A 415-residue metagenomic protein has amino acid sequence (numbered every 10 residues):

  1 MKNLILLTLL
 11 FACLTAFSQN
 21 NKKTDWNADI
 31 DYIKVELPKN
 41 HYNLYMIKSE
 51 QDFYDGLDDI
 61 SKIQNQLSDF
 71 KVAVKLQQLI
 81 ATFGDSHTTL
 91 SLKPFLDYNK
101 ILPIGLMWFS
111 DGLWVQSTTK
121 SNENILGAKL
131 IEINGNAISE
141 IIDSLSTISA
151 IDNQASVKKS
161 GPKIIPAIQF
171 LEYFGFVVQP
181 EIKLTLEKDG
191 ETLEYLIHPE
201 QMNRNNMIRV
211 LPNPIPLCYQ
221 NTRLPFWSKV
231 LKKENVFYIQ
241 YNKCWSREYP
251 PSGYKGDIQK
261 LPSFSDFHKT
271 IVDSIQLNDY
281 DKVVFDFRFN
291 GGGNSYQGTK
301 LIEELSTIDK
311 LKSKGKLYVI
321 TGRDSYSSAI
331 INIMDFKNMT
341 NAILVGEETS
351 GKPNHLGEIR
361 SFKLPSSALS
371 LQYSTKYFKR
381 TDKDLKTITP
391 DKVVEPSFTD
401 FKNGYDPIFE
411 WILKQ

Functional and structural regions predicted by a protein language model:
M1-N20: Bacterial Sec-dependent N-terminal signal peptides
L6, F11, W26, K120-E123 (+2 more regions): A broadly tuned, weak detector of single residues within folded domains
T8-L10, L14, K39-Y42, E50 (+4 more regions): Generic intrinsically disordered, low-complexity segments enriched for polar/acidic and small residues
S18-K282, S313: Flexible, low-complexity junctional segments that flank or bridge functional domains
N20-K34, P216-Q415: C-terminal "post-core" interaction segments
